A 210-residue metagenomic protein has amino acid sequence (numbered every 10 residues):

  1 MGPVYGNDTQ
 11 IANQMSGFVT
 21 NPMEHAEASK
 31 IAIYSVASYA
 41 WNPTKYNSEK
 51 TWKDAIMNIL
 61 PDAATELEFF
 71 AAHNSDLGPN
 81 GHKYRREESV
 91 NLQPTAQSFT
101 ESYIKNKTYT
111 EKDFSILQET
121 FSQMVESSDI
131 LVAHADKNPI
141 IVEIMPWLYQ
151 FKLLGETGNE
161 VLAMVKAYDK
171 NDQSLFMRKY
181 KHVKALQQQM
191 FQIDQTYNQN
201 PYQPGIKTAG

Functional and structural regions predicted by a protein language model:
M1-G210: Substrate-binding groove of N-acetylhexosamine-processing glycoside hydrolases
